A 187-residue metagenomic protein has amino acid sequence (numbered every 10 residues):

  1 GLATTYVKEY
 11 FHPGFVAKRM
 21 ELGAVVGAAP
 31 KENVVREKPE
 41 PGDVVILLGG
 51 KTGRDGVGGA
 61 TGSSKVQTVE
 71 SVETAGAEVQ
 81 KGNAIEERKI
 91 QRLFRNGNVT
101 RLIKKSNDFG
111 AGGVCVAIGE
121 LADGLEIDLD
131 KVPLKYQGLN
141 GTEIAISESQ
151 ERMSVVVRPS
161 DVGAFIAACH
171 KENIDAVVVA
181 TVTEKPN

Functional and structural regions predicted by a protein language model:
G1-N187: Glycine/proline-enriched, intrinsically flexible loops and inter-domain linkers
